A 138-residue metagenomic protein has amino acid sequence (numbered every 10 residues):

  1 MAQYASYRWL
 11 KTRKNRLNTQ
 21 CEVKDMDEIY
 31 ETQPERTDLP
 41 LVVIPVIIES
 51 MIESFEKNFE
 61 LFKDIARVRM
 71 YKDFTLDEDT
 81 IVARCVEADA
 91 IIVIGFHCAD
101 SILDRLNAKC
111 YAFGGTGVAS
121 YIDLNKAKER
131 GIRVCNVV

Functional and structural regions predicted by a protein language model:
A2-A88: N-terminal glycine-/charge-rich "phosphate-binding" loop or analogous flexible N-terminal tail
E87-V138: Phosphate/diphosphate ligand-binding glycine-rich loop within oxidoreductases
